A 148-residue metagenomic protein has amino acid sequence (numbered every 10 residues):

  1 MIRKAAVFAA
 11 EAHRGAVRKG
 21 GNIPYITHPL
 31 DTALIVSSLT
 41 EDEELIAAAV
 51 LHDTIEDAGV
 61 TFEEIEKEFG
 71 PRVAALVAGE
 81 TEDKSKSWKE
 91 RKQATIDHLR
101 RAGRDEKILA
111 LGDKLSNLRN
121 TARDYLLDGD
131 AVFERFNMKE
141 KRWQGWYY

Functional and structural regions predicted by a protein language model:
M1-Y148: Active-site helical microenvironments for divalent-metal-assisted chemistry
